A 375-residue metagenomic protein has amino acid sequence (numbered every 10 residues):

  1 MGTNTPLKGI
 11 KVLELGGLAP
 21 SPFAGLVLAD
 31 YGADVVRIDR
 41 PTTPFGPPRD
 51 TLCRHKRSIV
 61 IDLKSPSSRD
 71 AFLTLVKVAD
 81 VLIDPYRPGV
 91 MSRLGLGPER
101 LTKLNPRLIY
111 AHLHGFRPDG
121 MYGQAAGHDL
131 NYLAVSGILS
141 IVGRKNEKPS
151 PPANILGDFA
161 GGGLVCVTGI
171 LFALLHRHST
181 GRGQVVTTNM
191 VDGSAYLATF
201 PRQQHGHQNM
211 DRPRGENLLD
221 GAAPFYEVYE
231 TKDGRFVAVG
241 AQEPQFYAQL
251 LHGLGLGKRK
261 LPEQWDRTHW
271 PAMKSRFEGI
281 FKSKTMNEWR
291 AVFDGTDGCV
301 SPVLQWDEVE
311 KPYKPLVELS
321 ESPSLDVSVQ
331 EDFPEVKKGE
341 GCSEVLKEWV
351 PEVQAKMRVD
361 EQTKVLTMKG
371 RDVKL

Functional and structural regions predicted by a protein language model:
M1-T42, I109-A111, Y196-L375: Acyl-CoA thioester-binding alpha/beta core of soluble enzymes
G17, L63, Y86-P88, H114-G115 (+1 more regions): Short glycine-/small-residue-rich Rossmann-like dinucleotide-binding loops
V27, Y31, S92-V237, A241: Active-site-adjacent "lid/gating" segments in soluble enzymes
D30-V60: Glycine-rich phosphate-binding loop and adjoining beta1-alpha1-beta2 segment of Rossmann-like nucleotide-binding folds
T43-F45, F116-G120, L139-I141, D266 (+1 more regions): Short gly/pro/ser/thr-enriched loop/turn and capping motifs at secondary-structure boundaries
D50-T74, Y132-S140, V317-V329: Redox-cofactor-proximal catalytic regions of oxidoreductases
L52-L104: A structured beta-alpha segment of the ubiquitous adenosine-cofactor-binding alpha/beta core
